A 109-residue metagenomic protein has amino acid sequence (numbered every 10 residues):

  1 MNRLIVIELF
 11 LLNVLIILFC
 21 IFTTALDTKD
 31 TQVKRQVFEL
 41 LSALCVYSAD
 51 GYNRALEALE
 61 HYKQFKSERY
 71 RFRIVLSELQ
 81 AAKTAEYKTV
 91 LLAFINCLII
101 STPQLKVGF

Functional and structural regions predicted by a protein language model:
M1-R69, T84-T89, I100-F109: Elongated alpha-helical scaffolds that mediate protein-protein interactions in large eukaryotic proteins, primarily
T23, L76-Q80: Amphipathic alpha-helical repeat scaffolds
S67-S77: Charged, helical or coil segments that form electrostatic protein-protein
I95-N96: Conserved C-terminal subdomain of P-loop nucleotide-binding cores
